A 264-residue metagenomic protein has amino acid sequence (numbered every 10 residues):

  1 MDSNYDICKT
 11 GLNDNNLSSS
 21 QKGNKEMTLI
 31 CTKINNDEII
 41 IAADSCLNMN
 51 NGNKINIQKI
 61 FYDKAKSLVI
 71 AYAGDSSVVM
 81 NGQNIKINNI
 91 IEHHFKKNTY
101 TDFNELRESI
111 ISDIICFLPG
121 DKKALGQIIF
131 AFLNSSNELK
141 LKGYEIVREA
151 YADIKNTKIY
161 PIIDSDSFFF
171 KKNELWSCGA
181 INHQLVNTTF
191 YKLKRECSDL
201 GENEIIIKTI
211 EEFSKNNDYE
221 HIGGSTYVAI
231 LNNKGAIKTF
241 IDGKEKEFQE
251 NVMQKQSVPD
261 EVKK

Functional and structural regions predicted by a protein language model:
Y5-L12, N16-K264: N-terminal nucleophile
